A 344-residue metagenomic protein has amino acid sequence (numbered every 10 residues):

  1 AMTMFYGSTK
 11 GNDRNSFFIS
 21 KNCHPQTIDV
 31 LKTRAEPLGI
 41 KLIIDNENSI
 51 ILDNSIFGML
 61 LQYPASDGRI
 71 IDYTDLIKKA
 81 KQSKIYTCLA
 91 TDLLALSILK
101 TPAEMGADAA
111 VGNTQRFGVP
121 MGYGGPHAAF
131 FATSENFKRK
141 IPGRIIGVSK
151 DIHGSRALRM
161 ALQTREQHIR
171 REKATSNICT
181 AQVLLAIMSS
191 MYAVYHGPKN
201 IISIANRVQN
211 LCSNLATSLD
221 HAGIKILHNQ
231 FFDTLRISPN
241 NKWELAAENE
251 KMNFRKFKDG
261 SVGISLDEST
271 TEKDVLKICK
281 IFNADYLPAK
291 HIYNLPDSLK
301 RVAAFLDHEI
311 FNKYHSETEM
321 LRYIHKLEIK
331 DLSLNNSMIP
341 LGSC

Functional and structural regions predicted by a protein language model:
M4-Y6, V30, R34-K41, Q62-Y63 (+16 more regions): Generic, well-ordered alpha-helical scaffold segments in large soluble proteins
F5-A157, L219, F232: Conserved PLP-enzyme active-site core in the AAT-like
F17-H24, D45, Y63-D67, C88-L89 (+11 more regions): Hydrophobic alpha-helical scaffolding
T74, K78, E272-P340, C344: Flexible inter-domain linker/hinge segments
F117-S218, A222, L227: Active-site C-terminal subdomain of aminotransferase-like
A222-N249, L266-S269: Conserved PLP-binding catalytic core of the aspartate aminotransferase-like
K225-Q230, F254-K258, M338: Short beta-strand
A246-E250, F257-I281: Noncatalytic alpha-helical scaffolds and linker/capping helices
